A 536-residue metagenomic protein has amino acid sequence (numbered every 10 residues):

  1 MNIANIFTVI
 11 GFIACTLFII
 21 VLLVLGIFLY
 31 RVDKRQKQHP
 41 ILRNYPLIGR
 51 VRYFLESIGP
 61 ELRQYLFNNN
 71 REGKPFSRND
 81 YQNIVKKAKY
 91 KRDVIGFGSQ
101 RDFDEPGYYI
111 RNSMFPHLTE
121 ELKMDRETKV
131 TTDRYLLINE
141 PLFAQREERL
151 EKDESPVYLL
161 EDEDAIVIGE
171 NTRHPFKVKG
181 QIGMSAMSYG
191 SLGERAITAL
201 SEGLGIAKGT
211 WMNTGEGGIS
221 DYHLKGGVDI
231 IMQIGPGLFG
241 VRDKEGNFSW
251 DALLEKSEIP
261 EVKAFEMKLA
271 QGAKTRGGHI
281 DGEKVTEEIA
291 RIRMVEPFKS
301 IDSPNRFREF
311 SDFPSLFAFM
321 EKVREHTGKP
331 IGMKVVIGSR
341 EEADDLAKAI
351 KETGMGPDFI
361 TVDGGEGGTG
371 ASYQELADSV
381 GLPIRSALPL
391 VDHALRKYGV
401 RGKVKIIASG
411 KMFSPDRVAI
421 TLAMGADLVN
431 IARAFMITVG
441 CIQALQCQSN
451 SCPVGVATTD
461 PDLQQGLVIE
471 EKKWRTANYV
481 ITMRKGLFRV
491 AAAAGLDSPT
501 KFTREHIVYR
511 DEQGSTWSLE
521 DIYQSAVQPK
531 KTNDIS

Functional and structural regions predicted by a protein language model:
N2-I182, A186-G205, G209-N213, G217-G227 (+3 more regions): Conserved, well-structured core domains of diverse proteins
K208, I259-D281, R340, D345-D358 (+1 more regions): Carboxylate/His-rich catalytic cores and anion/metal-binding grooves
G218-H223, V336-E342, K405-D416, L496-E512: A glycine-rich phosphate-binding loop feature that marks nucleotide/adenosyl-phosphate handling sites
I231-G240, V285-F310, G370-R385, V468-K472: Glycine-rich tight-turn/loop motif centered on a GG-T
I234-P236, V241-K268, P383, L388 (+8 more regions): Phosphate/diphosphate-binding loops
I259-M294, Q443-D462, L487: Mobile "lid/hinge" segments at catalytic clefts and subdomain interfaces of large enzymes
D302, F307-Q464: Glycine-rich phosphate/ribose-binding loops and adjacent secondary-structure elements that form binding surfaces
C441-R504: Active-site or pore-adjacent capping/gating segments
